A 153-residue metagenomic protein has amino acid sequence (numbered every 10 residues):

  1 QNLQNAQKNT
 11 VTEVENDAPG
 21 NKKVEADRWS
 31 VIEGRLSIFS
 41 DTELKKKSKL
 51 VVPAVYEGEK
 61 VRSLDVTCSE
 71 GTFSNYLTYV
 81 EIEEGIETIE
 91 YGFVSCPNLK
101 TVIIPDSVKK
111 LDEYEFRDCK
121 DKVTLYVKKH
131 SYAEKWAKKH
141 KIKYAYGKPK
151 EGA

Functional and structural regions predicted by a protein language model:
Q4-N9, E13-N16, D27-R28, I32-R35 (+5 more regions): Structural signature of tandem-repeat unit edges
S37-F39: Non-globular, low-complexity intrinsically disordered regions
D41-T42, C68-T72: Acidic, Ser/Thr
T67-C68, G92, Y114-E115: C-terminal per-repeat helix/turn "cap" of leucine-rich repeat
K138-K141: Short, structured coil segments at secondary-structure junctions
E151-A153: Short, solvent-exposed mixed-charge patches
